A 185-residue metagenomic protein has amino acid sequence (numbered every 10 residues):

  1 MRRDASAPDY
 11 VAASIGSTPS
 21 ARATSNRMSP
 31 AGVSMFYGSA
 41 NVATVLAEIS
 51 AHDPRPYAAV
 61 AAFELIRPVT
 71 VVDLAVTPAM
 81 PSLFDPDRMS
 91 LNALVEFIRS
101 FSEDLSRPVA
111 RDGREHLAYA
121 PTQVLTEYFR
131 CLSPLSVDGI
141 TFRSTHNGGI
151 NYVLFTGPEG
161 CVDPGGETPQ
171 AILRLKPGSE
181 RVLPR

Functional and structural regions predicted by a protein language model:
M1-S29, H52-R185: Active-site and NAD+-binding cores of ADP-ribose-processing enzymes
G32-G38: A short, exposed loop/beta-hairpin motif centered on an aromatic-Gly-Thr core
S39-A43, Y119: Conserved structured core elements
V42-D53: Short active-site loop/helix that positions an aromatic residue
